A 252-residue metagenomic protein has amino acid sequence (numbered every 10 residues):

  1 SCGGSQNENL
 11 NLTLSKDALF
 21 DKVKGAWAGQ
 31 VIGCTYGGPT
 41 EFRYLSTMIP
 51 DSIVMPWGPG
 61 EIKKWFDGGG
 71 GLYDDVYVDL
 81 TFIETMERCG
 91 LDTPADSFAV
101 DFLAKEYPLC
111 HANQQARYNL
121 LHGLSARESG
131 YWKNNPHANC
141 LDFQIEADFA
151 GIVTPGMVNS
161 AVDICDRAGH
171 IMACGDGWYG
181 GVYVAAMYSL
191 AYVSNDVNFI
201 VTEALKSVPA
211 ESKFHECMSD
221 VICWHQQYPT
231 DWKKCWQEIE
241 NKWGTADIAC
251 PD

Functional and structural regions predicted by a protein language model:
C2-G4: N-terminal Sec signal peptide cleavage junction
N7-V54: Flexible propeptides and autoinhibitory/regulatory segments associated with cysteine proteases
L14, F20, A28, I32 (+4 more regions): Active-site cavity-forming subdomains of large catalytic enzyme subunits
L14, L19, L120, S129-A138 (+3 more regions): Accessory "access/gating" subregions that flank catalytic or transport cores
P39-G70, V76-D79, D96-C110: Active-site-surrounding "flap" and adjacent substrate/cofactor-binding loops of secreted or lumenal enzymes, prototyped
F42, S46-D51, F143-A147, N241-D252: Short secondary-structure boundary segments
W57-G58, D176, S212-K213: Short, surface-exposed, polar/charged, turn-prone segments marking secondary-structure boundaries
